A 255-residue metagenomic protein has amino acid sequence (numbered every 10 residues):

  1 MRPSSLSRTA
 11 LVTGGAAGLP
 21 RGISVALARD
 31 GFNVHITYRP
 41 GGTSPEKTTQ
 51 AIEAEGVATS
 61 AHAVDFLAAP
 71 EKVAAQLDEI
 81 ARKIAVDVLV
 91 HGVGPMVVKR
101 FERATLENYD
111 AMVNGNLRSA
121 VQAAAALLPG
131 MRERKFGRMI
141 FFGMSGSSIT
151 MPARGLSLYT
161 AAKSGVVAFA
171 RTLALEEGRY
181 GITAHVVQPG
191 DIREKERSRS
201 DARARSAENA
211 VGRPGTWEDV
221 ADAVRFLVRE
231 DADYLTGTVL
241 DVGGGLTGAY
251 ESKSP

Functional and structural regions predicted by a protein language model:
R2-H35: Canonical Rossmann dinucleotide-binding motif of NAD(H)/NADP(H)-dependent dehydrogenases/reductases, specifically
G92-V98, G244-G245: Conserved NAD(P)H cofactor-binding loop of Rossmann-fold oxidoreductase domains
V97-F101, N108-V113, R205: Substrate-binding pocket helix/loop in short-chain dehydrogenase/reductase
A124-A125, R171: A short, exposed helix-loop element centered on a Lys and neighboring polar residues
I140-G165, A170-R179, D191: Catalytic loop of short-chain dehydrogenase/reductase
G178, T183, L235-G237: Short, small/polar-rich loop/turn modules that mediate ligand/substrate recognition or access, typified
R203, R225, T236-P255: Short C-terminal tail/terminal secondary-structure segment of NAD(P)H-dependent dehydrogenase/reductase domains
